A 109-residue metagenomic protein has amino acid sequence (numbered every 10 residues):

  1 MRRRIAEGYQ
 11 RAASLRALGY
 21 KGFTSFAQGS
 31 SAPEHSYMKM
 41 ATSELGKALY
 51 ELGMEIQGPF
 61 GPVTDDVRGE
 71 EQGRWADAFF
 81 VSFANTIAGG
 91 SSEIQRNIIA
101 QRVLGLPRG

Functional and structural regions predicted by a protein language model:
M1-G109: Alpha-helical interface subdomain recognition
